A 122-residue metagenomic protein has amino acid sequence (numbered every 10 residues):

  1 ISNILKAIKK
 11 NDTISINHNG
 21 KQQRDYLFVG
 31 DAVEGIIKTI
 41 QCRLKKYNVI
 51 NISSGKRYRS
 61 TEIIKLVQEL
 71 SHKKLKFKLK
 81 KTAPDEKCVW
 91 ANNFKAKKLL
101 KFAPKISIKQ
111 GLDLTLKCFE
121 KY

Functional and structural regions predicted by a protein language model:
K6-Y122: C-terminal substrate-binding subdomain of Rossmann-fold SDR/epimerase-dehydratase oxidoreductases
